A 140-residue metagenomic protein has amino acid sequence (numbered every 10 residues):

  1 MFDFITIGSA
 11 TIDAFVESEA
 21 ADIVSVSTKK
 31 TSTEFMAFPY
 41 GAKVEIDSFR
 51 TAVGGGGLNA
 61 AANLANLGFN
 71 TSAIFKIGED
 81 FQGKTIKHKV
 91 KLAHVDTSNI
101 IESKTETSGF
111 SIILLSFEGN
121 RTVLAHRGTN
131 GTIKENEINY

Functional and structural regions predicted by a protein language model:
M1-S72: Glycine-rich phosphate/adenosyl-contacting loop at the front of the ribokinase-like
T28-K29, T33-S48, N66-Y140: Conserved N-terminal subdomain of the carbohydrate kinase-like
